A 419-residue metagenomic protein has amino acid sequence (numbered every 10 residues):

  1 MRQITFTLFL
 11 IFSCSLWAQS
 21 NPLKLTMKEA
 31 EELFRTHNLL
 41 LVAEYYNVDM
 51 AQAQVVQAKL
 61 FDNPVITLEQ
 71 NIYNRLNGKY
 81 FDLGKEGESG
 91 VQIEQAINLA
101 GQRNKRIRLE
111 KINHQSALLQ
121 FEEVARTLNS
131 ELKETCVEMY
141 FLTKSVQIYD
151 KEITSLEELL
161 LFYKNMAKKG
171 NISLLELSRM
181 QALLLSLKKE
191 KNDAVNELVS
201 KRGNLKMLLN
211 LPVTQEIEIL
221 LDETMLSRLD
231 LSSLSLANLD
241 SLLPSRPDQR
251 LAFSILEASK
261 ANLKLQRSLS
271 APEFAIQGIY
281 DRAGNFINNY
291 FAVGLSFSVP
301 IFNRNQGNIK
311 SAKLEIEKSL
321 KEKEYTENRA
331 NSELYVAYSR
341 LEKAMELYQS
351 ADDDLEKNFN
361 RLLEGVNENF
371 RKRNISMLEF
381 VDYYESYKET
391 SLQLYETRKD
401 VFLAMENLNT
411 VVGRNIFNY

Functional and structural regions predicted by a protein language model:
M1-M27, F417-Y419: Bacterial Sec-dependent N-terminal signal peptides
A18-V65, Q70, N171-S173, V213-K260 (+3 more regions): Bacterial Sec-pathway N-terminal export signals of envelope proteins
Q19-E138, L174: Short flexible linkers and secondary-structure junctions
Q19-L23, T67-L99, R106, L220-S232 (+2 more regions): Small/polar, glycine/serine/threonine/aspartate-rich low-complexity segments that form flexible
Q19-S20, K28-E31, V213, Q393-Y419: Acidic, low-complexity, intrinsically disordered peripheral segments
L25, V124-L243, A337, A344 (+1 more regions): Periplasmic alpha-helical coiled-coil/stalk elements that build and connect Gram-negative outer-membrane
A43-A58, V124, L128-Y149, E158 (+6 more regions): Amphipathic alpha-helical coiled-coil segments
